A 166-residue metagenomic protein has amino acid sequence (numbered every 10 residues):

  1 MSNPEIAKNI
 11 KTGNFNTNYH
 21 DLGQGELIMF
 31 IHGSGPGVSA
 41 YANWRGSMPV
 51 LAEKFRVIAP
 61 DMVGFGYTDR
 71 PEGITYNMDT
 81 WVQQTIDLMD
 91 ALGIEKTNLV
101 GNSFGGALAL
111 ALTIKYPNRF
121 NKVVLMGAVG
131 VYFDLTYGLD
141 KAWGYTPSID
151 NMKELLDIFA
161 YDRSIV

Functional and structural regions predicted by a protein language model:
M1-N16: N-terminal cap/lid segment of alpha/beta-hydrolase-fold proteins
F15, H20-Y67: Conserved HGGG/HGGXW glycine-rich cap/lid loop of the alpha/beta-hydrolase fold
L22, A59-V100: Active-site loop/oxyanion-hole signature of alpha/beta-hydrolase fold enzymes
H32-S34, T97, G101-G106: Conserved alpha/beta-hydrolase "nucleophile elbow" surrounding the catalytic nucleophile
A40-A42, T68-I74, D134-Y137: Conserved catalytic-core motifs of eukaryotic protein kinase domains, centered on the activation segment
T68, S103, G127: Catalytic nucleophile serine of serine hydrolases, specifically the conserved "nucleophile elbow" pentapeptide
A107-K115, F120-E154: Flexible "cap/lid" loop of the alpha/beta hydrolase fold
M152-I165: Helix-loop "lid/cap" segments that line or gate small-molecule binding pockets
